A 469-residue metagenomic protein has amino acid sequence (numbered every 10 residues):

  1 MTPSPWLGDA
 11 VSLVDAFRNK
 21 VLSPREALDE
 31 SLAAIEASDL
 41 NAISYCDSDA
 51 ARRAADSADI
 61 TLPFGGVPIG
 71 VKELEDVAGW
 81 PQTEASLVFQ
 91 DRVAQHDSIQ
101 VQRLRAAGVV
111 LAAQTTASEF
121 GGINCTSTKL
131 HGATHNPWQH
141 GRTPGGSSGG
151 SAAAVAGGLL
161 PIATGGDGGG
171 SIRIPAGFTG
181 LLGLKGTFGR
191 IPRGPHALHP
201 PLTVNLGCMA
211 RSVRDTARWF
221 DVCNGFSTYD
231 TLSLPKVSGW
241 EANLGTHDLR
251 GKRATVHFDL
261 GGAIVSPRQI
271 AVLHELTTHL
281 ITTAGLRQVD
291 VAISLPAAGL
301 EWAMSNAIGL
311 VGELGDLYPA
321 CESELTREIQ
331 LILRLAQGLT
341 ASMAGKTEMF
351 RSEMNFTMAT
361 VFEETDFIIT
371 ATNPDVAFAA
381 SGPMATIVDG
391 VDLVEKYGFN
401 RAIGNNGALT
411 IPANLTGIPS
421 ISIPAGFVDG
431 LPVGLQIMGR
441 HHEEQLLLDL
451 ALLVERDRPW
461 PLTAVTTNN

Functional and structural regions predicted by a protein language model:
M1-D49, T282-A284, T463-N469: An N-terminal boundary/leader segment
L13-N19, G70, V88-R92, V204-R211 (+2 more regions): Short, well-ordered beta-strand elements within core beta-sheets of diverse protein domains
K20, S31, G66, A106 (+1 more regions): Glycine-rich, small-residue loops and helix-cap segments that act as flexible hinges at active-site edges
P24-D29, D56, E241-L244, P267-A292 (+2 more regions): Acyltransferase
S31, A51, K72, L104 (+5 more regions): Conserved hydrophobic/aromatic pocket- or pore-lining residues that grip, position, or stack substrates in active sites
A37, F64-L206, D259, T372-K396: Short glycine/serine-rich loop/turn segments
A37, G157, P161-A263, H274-T282 (+4 more regions): Structural helix-boundary/capping segments
F64-E84, D248-H257, S305-A359, D375 (+3 more regions): Short helix-loop capping/hinge segments that flank enzyme active sites or metal/cofactor-binding pockets
